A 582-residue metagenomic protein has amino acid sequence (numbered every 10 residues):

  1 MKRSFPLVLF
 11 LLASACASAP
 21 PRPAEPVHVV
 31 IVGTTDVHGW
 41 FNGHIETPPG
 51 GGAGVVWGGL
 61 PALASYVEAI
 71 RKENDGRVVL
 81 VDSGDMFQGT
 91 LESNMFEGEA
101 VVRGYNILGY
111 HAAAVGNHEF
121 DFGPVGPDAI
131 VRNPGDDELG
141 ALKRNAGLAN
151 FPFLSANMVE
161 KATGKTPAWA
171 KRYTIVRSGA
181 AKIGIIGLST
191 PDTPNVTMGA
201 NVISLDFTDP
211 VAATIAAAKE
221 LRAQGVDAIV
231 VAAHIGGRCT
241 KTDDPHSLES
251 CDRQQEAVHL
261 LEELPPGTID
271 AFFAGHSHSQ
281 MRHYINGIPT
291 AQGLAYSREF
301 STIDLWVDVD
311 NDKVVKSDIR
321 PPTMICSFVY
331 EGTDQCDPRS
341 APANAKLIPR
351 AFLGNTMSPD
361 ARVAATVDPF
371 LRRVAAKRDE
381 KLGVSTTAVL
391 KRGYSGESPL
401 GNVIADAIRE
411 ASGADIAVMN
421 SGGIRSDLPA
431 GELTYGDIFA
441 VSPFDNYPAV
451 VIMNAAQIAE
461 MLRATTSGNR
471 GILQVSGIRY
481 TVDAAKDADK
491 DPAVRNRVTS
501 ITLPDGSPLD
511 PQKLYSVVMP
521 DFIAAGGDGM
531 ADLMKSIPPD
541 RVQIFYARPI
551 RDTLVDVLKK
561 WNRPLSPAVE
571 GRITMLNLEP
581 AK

Functional and structural regions predicted by a protein language model:
A13-A15: C-terminal motif of bacterial Sec signal peptides marking the signal peptidase cleavage site
A17-A19: Bacterial signal peptide processing site
A24-T34, G39-K72, I107, V196-V211 (+2 more regions): Catalytic centers of hydrolytic enzymes
P26-V30, N74-V79, L108-H111, L148-F153 (+6 more regions): Loop/turn elements at helix/coil->beta-strand transitions in domains of secreted/extracellular proteins
D36, L63, D85, A113 (+9 more regions): Divalent metal-coordination and catalytic microenvironments
G39-N42, F87-T90, V115-G126, I130-V131 (+8 more regions): Active-site environment of divalent metal-dependent phosphoester hydrolases
L60-A162, L261-P265, G293: Core catalytic region of metal-dependent phosphoesterases/phosphodiesterases, especially metallo-beta-lactamase-like
A141-L142, A146, K171-I183, T190-L353: Functional cores that coordinate and move charged inorganic groups
